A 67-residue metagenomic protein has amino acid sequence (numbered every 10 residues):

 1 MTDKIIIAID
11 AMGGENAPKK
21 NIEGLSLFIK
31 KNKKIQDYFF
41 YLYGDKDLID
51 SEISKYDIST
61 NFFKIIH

Functional and structural regions predicted by a protein language model:
M1-H67: Contiguous, glycine/small-aliphatic-enriched amphipathic segments in soluble metabolic enzymes
